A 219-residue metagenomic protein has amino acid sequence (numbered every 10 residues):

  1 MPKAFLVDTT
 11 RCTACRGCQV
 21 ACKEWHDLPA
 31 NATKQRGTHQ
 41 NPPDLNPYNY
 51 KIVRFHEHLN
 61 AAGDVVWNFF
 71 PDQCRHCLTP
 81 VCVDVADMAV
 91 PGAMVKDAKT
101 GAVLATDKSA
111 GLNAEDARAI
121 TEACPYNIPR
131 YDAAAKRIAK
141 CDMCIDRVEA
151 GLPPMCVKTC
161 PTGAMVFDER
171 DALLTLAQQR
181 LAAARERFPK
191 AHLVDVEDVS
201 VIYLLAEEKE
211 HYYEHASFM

Functional and structural regions predicted by a protein language model:
M1-M219: Non-ligating segments of multi-cofactor redox enzymes
